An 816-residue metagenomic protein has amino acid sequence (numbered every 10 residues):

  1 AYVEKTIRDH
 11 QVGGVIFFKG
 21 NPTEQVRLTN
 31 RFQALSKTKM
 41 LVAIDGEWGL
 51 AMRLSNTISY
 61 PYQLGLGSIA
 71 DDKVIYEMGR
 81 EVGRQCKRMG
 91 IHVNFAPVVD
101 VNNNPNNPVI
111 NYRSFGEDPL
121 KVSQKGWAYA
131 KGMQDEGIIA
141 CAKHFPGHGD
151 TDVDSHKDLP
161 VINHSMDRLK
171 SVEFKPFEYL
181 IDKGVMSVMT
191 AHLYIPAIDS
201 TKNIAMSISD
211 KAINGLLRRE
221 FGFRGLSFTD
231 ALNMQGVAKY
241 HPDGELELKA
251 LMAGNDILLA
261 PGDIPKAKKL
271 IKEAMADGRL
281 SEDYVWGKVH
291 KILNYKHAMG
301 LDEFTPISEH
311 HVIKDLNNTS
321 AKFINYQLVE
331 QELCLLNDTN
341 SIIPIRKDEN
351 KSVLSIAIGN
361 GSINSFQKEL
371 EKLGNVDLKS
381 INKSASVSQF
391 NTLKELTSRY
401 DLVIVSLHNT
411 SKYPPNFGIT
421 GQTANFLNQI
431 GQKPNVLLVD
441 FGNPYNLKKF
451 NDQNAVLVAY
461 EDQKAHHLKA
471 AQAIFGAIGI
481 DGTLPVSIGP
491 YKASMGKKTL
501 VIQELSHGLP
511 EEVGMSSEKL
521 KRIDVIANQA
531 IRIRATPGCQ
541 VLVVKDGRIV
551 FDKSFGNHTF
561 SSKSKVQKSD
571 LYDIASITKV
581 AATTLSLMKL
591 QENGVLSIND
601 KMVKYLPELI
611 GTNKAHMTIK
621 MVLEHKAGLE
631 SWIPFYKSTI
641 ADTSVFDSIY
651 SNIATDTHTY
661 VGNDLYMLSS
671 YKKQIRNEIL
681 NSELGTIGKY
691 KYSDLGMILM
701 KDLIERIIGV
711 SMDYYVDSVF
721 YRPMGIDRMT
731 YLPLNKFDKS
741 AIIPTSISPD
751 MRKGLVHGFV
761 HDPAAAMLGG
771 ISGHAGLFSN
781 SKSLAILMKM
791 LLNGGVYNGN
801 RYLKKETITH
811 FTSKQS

Functional and structural regions predicted by a protein language model:
A1-D9, H241-G508, E512, S516: Preference for extracellular/luminal or secreted protein segments
Y2-I7, E77-V82, S171-P176, D243-E247: Short, acidic/polar
V15, T23-M40, L50-M52, E117-Y284 (+1 more regions): Second-shell residues forming the walls of enzyme active-site clefts
P22-K39, A70-G90, L280, V285 (+3 more regions): Active-site-adjacent structural elements in enzyme catalytic domains
I110-N111, I198-D199, I313, H507-L509 (+4 more regions): Flexible glycine/proline-enriched surface loops and loop-helix/loop-strand junctions
E512-I574, V595-S597, S682, D762: Short, conserved catalytic-motif segment at the N-terminal edge
K521-N528, V541-L542, G547, D570-M602 (+3 more regions): Active-site SXXK
K614-S816: Short, surface-exposed loop or secondary-structure junction motifs that flank catalytic or metal-binding residues
